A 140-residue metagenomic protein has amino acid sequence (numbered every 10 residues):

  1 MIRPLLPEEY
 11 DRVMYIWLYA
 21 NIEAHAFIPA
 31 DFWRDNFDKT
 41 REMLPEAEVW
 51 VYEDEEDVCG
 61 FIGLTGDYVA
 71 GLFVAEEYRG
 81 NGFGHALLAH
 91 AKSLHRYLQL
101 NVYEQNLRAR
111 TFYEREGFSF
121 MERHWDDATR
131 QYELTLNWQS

Functional and structural regions predicted by a protein language model:
M1-E8, S140: Conserved N-terminal entry element of GNAT/NAT acetyltransferase domains
Y10, Y15-T40: Conserved GNAT-fold acetyl-CoA-binding loop/helix
K39-V51, Y68: A short helix-loop-beta-strand connector motif used in the catalytic cores of GNAT acetyltransferases and, in some
E48-G60: Conserved beta-hairpin
Y68-R79, V102-Y103: A short, internal acetyl-CoA/4′-phosphopantetheine-binding micro-motif in the GNAT/acyltransferase core
Y78, G82-H90: Conserved acetyl-CoA pyrophosphate-binding loop and the N-cap/start of the following alpha-helix in GNAT-like
H85-A86, Q105-E122, D126-E133: Conserved active-site alpha-helix within GNAT-family acetyltransferase domains
S93-Q105: Conserved GNAT acetyl-CoA-binding A-motif
